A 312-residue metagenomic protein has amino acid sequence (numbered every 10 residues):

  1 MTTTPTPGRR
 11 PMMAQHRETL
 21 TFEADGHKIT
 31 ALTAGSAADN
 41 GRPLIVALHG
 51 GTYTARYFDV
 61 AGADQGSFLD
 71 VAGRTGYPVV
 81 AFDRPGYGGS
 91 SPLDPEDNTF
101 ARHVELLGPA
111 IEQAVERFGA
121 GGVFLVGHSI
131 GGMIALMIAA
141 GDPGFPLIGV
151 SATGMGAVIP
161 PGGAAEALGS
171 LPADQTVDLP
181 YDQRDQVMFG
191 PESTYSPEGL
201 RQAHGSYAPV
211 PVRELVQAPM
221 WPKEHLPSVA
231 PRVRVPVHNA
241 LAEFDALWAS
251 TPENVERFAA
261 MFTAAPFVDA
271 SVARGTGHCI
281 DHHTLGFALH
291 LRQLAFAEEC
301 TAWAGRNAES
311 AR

Functional and structural regions predicted by a protein language model:
T2-A38: N-terminal cap/lid segment of alpha/beta-hydrolase-fold proteins
D39-R74: Short, surface-exposed "cap/lid" segments of acyl-processing enzymes
Q65-S91: Conserved alpha/beta-hydrolase
V104-G121: Conserved acidic catalytic loop of the alpha/beta-hydrolase fold
G121-V158: Conserved hydrolase catalytic core segment
V233, N239-L241: Short beta-strand/loop motif that positions the catalytic acidic residue of the alpha/beta-hydrolase fold
E243-T276: Conserved loop-alpha-helix segment in the C-terminal half of the alpha/beta-hydrolase fold that carries the catalytic
F267-R312: Catalytic active-site module of serine/aspartate enzymes centered on a nucleophile-bearing elbow/loop
